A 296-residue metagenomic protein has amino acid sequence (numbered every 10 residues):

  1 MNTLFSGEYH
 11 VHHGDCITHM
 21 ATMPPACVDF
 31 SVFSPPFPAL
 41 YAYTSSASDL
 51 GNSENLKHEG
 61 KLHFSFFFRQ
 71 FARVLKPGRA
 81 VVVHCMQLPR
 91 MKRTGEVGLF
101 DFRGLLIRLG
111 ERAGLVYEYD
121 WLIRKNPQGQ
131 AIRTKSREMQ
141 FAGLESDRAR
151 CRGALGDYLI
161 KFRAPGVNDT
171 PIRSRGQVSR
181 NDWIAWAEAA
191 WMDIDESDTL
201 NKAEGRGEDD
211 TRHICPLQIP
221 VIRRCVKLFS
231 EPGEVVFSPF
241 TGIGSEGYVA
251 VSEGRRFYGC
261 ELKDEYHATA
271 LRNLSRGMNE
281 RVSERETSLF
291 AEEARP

Functional and structural regions predicted by a protein language model:
M1-T269, P296: Core catalytic lobe of class I
L88, L105-L106, T269-P296: Class I S-adenosyl-L-methionine-dependent methyltransferase module
